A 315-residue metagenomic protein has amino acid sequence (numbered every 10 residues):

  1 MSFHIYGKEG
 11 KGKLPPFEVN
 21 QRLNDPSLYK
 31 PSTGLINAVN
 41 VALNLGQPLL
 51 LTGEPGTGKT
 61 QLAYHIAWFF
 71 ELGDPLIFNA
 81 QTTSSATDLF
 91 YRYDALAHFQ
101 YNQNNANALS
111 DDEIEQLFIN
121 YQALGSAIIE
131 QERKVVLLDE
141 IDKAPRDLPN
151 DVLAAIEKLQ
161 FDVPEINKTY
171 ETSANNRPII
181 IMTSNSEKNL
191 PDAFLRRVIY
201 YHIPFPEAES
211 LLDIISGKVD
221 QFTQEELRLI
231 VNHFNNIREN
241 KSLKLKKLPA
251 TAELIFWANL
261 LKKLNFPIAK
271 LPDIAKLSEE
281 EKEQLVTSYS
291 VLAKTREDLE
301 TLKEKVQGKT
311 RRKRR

Functional and structural regions predicted by a protein language model:
M1-R315: C-terminal regulatory/interaction module of P-loop NTP-utilizing enzymes
